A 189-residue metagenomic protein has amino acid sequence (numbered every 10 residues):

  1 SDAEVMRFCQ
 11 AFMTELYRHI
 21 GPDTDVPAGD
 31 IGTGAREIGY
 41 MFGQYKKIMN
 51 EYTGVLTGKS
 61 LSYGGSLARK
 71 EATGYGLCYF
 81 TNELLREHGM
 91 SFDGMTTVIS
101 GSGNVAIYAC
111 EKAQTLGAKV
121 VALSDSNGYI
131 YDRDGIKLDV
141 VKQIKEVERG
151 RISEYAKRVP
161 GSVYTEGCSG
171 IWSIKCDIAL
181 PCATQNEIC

Functional and structural regions predicted by a protein language model:
S1-D93: Glycine/serine-rich phosphate-binding loop and adjoining beta1-alpha1 elements at the start of nucleotide-handling
E15-T24, Y45-Y52, N127-I130, V147-S162 (+1 more regions): Short secondary-structure junctions and interdomain/linker hinges
P27, V98, I178-P181: Short catalytic-loop micro-motif centered on adjacent basic/acidic residues
T33, V105, Q185: Glycine-/small-residue-rich active-site loops that bind phosphorylated ligands and cofactors
I38, A106, E187-C189: Short, well-ordered alpha-helical microsegments
T57, G65-G170: Glycine-rich phosphate/diphosphate-binding loop of Rossmann-like nucleotide-binding domains
T165-C189: Long hydrophobic segments that form regular secondary structure
